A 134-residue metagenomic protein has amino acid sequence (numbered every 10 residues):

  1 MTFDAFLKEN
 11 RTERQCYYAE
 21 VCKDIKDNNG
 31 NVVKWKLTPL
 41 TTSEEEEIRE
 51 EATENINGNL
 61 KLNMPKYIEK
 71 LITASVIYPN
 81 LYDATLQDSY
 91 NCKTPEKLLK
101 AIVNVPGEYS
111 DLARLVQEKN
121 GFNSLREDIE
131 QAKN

Functional and structural regions predicted by a protein language model:
M1-E13, Q131-N134: Low-complexity intrinsically disordered segments
F3-D4, C22, P95: Intrinsically disordered, low-complexity regions
L7-R14, E47-T53: Short linear motifs at secondary-structure transitions and domain/linker junctions
R14-G30: Short acidic-hydrophobic surface loop/beta-edge motif
N29-K36, L40-N134: Short, surface-exposed, charged amphipathic helix/loop patches that serve as local interaction elements
